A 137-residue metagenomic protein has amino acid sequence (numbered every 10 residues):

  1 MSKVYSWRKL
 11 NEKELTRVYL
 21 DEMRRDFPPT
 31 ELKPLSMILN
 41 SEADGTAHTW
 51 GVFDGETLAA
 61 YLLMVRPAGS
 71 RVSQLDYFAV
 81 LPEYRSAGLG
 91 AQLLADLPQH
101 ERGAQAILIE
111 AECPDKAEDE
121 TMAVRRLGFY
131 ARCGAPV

Functional and structural regions predicted by a protein language model:
M1-M37, F53: Short amphipathic alpha-helix that is part of the acyltransferase structural core
K9, L58, P136-V137: Residue-level detector of beta-propeller blades
N40-G51, A60: A short helix-loop-beta-strand connector motif used in the catalytic cores of GNAT acetyltransferases and, in some
G51, E56-R66, V72-A79: Conserved beta-strand in the GNAT
V80, S86-E101: Conserved acetyl-CoA-binding loop-helix of GNAT-fold acetyltransferases
E101-M122: Conserved GNAT acetyl-CoA-binding A-motif
M122-G128: Charged helix-capping and loop-helix junction motifs
G128-V137: Conserved acetyl-CoA-binding loop of GNAT-fold acetyltransferases
